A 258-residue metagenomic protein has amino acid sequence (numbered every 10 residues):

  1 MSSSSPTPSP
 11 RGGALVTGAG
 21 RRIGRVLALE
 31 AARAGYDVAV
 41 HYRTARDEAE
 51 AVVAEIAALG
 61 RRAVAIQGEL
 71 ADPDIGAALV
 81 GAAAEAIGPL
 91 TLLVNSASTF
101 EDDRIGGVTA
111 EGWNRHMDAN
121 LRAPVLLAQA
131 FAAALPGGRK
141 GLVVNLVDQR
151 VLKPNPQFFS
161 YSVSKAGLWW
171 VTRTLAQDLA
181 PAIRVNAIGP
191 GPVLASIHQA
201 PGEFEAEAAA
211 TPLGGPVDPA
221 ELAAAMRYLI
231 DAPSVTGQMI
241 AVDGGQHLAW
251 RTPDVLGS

Functional and structural regions predicted by a protein language model:
G20-R22: Conserved glycine-rich cofactor-binding loop
A31, W169, L179-V193, V235-V242: Conserved Rossmann-fold SDR core element
Y36-E50: Conserved glycine-rich Rossmann-like NAD(P)H-binding loop of the short-chain dehydrogenase/reductase
S96-E101, G245: Conserved NAD(P)H cofactor-binding loop of Rossmann-fold oxidoreductase domains
R104-I105, T109-M117, E207: Substrate-binding pocket helix/loop in short-chain dehydrogenase/reductase
L142-A180, P192-V193, Q246: Catalytic loop of short-chain dehydrogenase/reductase
P219-V242, H247-L248: C-terminal substrate-recognition "lid" of short-chain dehydrogenase/reductases
